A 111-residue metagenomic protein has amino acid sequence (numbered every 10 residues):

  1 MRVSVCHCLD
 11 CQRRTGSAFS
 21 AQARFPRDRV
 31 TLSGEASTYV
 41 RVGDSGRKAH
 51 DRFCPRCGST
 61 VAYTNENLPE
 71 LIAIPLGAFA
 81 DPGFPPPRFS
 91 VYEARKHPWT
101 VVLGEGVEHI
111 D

Functional and structural regions predicted by a protein language model:
M1-D111: A short Gly-Trp-Pro
